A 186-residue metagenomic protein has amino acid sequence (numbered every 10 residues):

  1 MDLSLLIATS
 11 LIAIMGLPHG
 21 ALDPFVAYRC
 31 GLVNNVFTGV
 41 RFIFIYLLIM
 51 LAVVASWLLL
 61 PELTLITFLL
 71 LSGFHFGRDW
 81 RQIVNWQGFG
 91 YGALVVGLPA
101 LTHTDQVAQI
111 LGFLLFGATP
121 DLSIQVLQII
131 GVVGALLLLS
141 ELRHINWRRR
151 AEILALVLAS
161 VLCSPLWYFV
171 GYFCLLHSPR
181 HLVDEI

Functional and structural regions predicted by a protein language model:
M1, S10-A13, I43-A55, G92-A100 (+1 more regions): Hydrophobic core of alpha-helical transmembrane segments in multi-pass integral membrane proteins
M1-F25: N-terminal signal-anchor module of multipass membrane proteins
D2-L5, A55-L65, S160-F169: Transmembrane helix interruption/hinge and helix-loop junction motifs
G20-C30, L70-N85, L136-I145, R180-I186: C-terminal ends of transmembrane helices
L32-R41, V84-L94, W147-A155: Cytoplasmic-side transmembrane-helix entry/capping segments in multi-pass membrane proteins
F44-V54, L70-F76, G134, R150-A159: Hydrophobic, membrane-inserted alpha-helices
L51-A118: Membrane-interface helix-loop-helix junctions at boundaries between adjacent transmembrane segments
C163, G171-I186: Predominantly late transmembrane helices and immediately cytosolic-facing juxtamembrane segments
